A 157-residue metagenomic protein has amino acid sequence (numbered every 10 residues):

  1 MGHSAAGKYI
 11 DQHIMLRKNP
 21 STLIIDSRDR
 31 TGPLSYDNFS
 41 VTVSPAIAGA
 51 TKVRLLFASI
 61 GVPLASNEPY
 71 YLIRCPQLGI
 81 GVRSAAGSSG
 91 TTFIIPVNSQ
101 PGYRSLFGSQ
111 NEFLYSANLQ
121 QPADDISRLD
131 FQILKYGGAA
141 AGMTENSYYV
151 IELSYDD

Functional and structural regions predicted by a protein language model:
M1-D157: The ATP-binding site of the protein kinase catalytic domain
